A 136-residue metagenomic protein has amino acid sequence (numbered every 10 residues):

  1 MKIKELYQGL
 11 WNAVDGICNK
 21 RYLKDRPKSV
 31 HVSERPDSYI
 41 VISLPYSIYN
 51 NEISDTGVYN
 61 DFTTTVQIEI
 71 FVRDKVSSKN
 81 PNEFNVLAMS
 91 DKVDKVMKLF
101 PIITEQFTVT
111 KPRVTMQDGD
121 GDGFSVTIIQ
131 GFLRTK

Functional and structural regions predicted by a protein language model:
M1-T56, L87-K95: Small/polar-rich, solvent-exposed N-terminal microdomains that initiate assembly or binding
V32-E34, N60, P101: A generic structural signal for short, solvent-exposed coil/turn residues that cap or connect secondary-structure
P36-I42, S90-K136: Acidic-leaning, charged glycine-interspersed low-complexity segments
L44-P45, F62-T65, V72, V86 (+1 more regions): Solvent-exposed, well-ordered amphipathic alpha-helical segments that flank/support binding or catalytic loops
I53-D61, D118-G123: Short, solvent-exposed beta-strand/turn "edge" segments of beta-rich domains on protein surfaces
Y59-S77, F124-K136: Oligomerization/assembly interface segments of phage tail-like spikes and tubes
E69-K92: Mid-chain, well-packed structural core segment of small domains
